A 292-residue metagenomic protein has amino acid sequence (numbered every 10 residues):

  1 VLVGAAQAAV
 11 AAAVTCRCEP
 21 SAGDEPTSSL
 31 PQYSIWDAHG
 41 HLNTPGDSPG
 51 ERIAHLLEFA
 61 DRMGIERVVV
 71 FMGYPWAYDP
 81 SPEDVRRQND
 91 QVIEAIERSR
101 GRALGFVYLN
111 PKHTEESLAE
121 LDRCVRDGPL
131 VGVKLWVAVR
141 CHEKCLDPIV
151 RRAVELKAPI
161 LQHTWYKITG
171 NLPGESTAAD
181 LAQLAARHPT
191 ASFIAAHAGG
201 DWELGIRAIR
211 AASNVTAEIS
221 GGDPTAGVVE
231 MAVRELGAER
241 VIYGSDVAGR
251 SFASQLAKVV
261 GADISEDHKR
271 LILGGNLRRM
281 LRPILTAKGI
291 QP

Functional and structural regions predicted by a protein language model:
V1-A38, E51-R67, D122, G237-R240 (+1 more regions): Mid-to-C-terminal alpha-helical segments outside catalytic/metal-binding sites
I35-P45, L161-T164: Histidine-centered catalytic micro-motifs
W36-A38, V69-M72, F106-Y108, K134 (+3 more regions): Active-site neighborhood of phospho(di)ester-bond hydrolases with catalytic His/Asp-centered motifs
H41-E51, W76-E83: Acidic/histidine-rich helix-loop elements that form or flank divalent-metal/phosphate-binding sites at the catalytic
G50-D61, R86, D90-I93, E97 (+8 more regions): Amphipathic, non-transmembrane alpha-helical secondary structure
E66-R67, P82-I168, E175: Active-site gating/metal-coordination segments in enzymes
G128-G132, V139-I242, G289-Q291: Catalytic pocket-lining loop regions of alpha/beta-barrel enzymes, especially the amidohydrolase/enolase/GH5 lineages
